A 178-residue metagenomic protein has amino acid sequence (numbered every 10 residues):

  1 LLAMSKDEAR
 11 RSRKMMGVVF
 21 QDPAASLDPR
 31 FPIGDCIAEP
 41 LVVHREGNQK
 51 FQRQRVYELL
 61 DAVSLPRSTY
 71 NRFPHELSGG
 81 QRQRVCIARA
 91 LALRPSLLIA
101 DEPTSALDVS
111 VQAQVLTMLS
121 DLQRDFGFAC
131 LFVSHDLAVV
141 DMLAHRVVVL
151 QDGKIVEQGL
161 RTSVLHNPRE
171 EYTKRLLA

Functional and structural regions predicted by a protein language model:
K50-S68, L177: Conserved ABC ATPase "signature" region
F73-L77, Q81: Conserved ABC ATPase signature
I87, V115: Hydrophobic anchor residue at the start of the ABC signature
A92-S96: A short, proline-enriched helix->beta-strand linker immediately N-terminal to the Walker B motif in ABC-type P-loop
V140-M142: A short, surface-exposed alpha-helical micro-motif characterized by mixed small hydrophobic and charged/polar residues
Q158-G159, N167: ABC ATPase "signature
